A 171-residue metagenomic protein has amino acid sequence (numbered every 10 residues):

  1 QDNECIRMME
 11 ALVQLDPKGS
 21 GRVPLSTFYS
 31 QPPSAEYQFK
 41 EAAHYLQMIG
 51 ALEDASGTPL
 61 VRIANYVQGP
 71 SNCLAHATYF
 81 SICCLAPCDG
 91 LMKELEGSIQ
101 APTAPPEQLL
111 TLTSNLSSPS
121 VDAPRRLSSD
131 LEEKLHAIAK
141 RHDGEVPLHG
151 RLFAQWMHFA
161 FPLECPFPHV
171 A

Functional and structural regions predicted by a protein language model:
D2-L110, S114: Extended, well-ordered protein cores
R7, R22, R62, R125-R126 (+2 more regions): Arginine residue identity/basic-tract feature
T78-G150, W156, P162-L163: Calponin-homology-like cytoskeleton-binding modules and closely related N-terminal microtubule-contacting segments
C165-A171: Short linear, low-complexity motifs centered on an aromatic residue
